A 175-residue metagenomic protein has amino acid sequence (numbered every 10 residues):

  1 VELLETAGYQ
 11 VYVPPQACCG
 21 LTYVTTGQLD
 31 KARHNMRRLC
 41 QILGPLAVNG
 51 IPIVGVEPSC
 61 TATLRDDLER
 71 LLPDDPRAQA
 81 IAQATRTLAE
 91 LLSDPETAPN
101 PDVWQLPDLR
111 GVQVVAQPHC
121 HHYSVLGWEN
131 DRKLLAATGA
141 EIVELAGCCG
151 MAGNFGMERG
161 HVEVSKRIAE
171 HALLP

Functional and structural regions predicted by a protein language model:
V1-P175: Iron-sulfur cluster-binding electron-transfer modules in prokaryotic oxidoreductases
